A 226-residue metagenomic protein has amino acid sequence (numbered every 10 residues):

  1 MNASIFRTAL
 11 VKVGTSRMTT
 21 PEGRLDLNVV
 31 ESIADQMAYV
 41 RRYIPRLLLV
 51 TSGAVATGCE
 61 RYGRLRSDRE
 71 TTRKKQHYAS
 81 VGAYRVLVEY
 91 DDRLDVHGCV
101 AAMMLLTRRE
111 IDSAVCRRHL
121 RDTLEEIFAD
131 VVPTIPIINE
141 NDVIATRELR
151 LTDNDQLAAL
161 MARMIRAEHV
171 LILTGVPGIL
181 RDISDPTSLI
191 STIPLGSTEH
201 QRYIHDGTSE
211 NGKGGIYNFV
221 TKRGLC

Functional and structural regions predicted by a protein language model:
M1-C226: Nucleotide/pyrophosphate-binding catalytic subdomain
